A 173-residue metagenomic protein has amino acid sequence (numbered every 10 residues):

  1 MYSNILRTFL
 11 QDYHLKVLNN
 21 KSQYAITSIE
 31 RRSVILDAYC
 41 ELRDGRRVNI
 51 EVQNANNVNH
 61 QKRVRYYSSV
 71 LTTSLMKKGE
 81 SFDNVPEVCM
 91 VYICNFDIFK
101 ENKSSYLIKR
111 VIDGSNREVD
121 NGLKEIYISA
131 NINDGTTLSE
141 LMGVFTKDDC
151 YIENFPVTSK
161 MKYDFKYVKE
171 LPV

Functional and structural regions predicted by a protein language model:
M1-V173: Elongated, amphipathic alpha-helical interaction scaffolds
